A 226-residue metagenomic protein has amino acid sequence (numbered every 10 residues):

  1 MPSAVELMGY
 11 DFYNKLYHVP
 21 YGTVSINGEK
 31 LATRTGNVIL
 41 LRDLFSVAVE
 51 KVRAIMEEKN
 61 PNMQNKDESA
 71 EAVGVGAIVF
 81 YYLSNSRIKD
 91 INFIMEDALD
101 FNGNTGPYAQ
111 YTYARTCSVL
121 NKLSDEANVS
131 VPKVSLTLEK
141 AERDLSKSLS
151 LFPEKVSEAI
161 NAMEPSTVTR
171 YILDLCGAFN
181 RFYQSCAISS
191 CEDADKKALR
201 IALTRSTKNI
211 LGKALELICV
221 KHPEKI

Functional and structural regions predicted by a protein language model:
M1-I226: Non-catalytic interaction-recognition regions
